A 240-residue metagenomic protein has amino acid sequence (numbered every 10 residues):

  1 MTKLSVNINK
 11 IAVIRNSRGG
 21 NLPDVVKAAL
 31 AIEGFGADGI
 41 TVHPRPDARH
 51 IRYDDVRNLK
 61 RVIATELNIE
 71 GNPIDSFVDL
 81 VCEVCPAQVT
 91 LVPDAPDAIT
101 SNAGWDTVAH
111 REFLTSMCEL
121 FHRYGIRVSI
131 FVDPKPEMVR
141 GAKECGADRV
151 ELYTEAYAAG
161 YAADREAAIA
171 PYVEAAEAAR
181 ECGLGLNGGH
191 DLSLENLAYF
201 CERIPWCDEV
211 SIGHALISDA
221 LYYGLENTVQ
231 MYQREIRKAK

Functional and structural regions predicted by a protein language model:
M1-E70, I74-S76, L80-P86, A167: Conserved N-terminal beta1-alpha1 strand-loop-helix module at the mouth
T2-I8, I40-V42, L67-I69, V89-L91 (+5 more regions): Hydrophobic faces of well-ordered beta-strands that scaffold small-molecule active sites in alpha/beta enzyme cores
G36-D38, V62-A64, E83-V89, R123 (+2 more regions): Glycine-enriched alpha-helix->loop->beta-strand junction motifs that scaffold or abut catalytic
R49-D75, T107-S129, R165-G188, L194 (+2 more regions): Alpha-helix-loop-beta-strand connector modules within alpha/beta enzyme cores
K60, A103, D164-R165, D219-K240: C-terminal helical cap(s) of enzyme catalytic domains, especially alpha/beta-barrels
D75-C85, K135-C145, G188, L192-C207: Catalytic cores of alpha/beta
L91-A98, R149-Y161, W206-L225: Glycine-rich phosphate-binding active-site loops on the catalytic face of alpha/beta enzymes
R127-A179: Histidine/lysine/aspartate-rich catalytic loop segments that bind and position anionic ligands
